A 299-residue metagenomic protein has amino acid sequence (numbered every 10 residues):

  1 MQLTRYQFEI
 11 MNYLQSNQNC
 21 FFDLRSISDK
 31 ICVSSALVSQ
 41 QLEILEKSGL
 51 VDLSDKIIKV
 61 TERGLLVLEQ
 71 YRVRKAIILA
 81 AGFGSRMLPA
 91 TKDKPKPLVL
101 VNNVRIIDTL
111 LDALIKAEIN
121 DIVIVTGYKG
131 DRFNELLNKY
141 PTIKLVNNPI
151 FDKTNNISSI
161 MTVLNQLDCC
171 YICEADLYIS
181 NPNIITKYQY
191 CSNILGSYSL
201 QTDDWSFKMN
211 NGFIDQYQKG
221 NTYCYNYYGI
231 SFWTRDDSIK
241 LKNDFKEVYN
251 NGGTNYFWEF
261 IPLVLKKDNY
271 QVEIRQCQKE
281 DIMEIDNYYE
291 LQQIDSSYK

Functional and structural regions predicted by a protein language model:
Q2-D29: Short amphipathic alpha-helical interface segments
L3-Y6, K56-Y71: Short, cationic-aromatic polyanion-contact patches
E9, N181-G252: Conserved core of the sugar-phosphate nucleotidyltransferase
L14, K30-I31, E69-T126, G130: N-terminal glycine-rich phosphate-binding loop and ensuing alpha1 helix
C32-I44: Short amphipathic alpha-helical interaction segments
E46-K56: A short, conserved structural fragment
L65-A76, Y227-K299: Conserved alpha/beta core of the MobA/IspD/sugar-nucleotide pyrophosphorylase nucleotidyltransferase superfamily
N134-W205: Conserved beta-loop-beta/alpha segment of the NTase-like Rossmann-fold superfamily that binds/positions NTPs
